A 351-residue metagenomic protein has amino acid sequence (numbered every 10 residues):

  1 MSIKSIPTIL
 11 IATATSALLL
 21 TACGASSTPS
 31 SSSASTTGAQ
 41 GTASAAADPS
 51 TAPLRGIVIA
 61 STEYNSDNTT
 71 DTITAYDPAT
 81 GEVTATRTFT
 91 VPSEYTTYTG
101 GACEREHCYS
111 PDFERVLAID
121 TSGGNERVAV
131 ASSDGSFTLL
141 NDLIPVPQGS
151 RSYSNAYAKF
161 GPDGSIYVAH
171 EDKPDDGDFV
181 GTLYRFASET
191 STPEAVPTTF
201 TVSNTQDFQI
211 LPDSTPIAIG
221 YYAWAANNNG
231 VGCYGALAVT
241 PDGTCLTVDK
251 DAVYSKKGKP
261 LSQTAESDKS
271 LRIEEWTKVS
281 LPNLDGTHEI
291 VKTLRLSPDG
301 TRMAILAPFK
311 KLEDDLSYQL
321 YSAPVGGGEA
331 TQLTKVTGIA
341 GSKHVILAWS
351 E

Functional and structural regions predicted by a protein language model:
L19-A22: C-terminal motif of bacterial Sec signal peptides marking the signal peptidase cleavage site
G24-S26: Bacterial signal peptide processing site
A34-A85: An edge-strand/N-cap motif at the start of beta-rich repeat modules
V58, V116, I166-Y167, P216-I217 (+3 more regions): Hydrophobic beta-strand positions that form the internal "hydrophobic ladder" of WD40/Gbeta-like beta-propeller blades
E63-N68, T121-E126, E171-D178, Y221-N227 (+3 more regions): Short glycine/acidic-enriched loop and turn motifs that connect beta-strands
P78-G81, A131-G135, F186-S191, T240-P241 (+2 more regions): Short loop/turn segments that connect beta-strands within beta-propeller blades
E82-V91, F137-P145, P193-F200, G243-D249 (+2 more regions): Beta-propeller fold detector
P92-Y109, Q148-K159, T201-P212, L237 (+3 more regions): Repeated scaffold domains used in trafficking and secretory/extracellular systems, primarily beta-propellers
